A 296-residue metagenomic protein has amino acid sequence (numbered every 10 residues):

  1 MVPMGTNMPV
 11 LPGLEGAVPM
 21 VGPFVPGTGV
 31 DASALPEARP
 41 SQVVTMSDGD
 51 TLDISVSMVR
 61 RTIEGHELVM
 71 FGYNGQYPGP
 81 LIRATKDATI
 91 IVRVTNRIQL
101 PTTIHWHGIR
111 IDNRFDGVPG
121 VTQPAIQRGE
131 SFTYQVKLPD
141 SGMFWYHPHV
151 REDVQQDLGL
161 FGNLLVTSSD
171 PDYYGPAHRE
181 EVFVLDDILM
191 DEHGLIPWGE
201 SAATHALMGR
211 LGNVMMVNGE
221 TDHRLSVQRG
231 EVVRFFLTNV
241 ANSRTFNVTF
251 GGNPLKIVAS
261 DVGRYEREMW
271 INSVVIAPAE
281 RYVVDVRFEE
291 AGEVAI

Functional and structural regions predicted by a protein language model:
V2-D53: N-terminal pre-domain segments of enzymes
V44-M70: Mature N-terminal segment immediately following signal peptide/propeptide cleavage in secreted/periplasmic
I54, V92, I104, P148 (+4 more regions): Divalent metal-coordination and catalytic microenvironments
R61-K86, L211-G230: N-terminal edge beta-strand
G65-E67, L100-H107, R244-G251, I296: Short, hydrophobic/aromatic beta-strand segments
Q99-L100, I111, G117-D172, I271-I296: Extracellular/periplasmic metallocenter environments
F115-G120, P124-Q127, E200-I296: Histidine- and aromatic-rich segments of cupredoxin/plastocyanin-like copper-binding domains
S168-V182, E192: Low-complexity, Pro/Ser/Thr- and charge-rich linker/hinge segments at domain boundaries
